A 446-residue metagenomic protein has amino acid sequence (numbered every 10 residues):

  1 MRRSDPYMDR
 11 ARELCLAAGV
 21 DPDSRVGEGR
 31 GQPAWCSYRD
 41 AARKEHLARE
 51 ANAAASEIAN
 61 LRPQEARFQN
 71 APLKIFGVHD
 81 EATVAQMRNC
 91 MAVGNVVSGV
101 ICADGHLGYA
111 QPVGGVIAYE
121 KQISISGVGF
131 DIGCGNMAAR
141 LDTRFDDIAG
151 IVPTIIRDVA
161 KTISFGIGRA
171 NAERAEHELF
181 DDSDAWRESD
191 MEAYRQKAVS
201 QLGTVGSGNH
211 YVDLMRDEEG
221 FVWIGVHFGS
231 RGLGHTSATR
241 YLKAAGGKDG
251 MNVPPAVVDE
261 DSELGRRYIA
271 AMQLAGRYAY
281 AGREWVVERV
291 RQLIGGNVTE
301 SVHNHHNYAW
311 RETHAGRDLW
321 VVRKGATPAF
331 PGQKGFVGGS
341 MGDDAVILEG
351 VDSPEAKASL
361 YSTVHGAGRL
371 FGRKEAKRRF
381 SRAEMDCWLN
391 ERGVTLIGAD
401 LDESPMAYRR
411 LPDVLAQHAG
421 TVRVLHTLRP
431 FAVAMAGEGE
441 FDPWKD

Functional and structural regions predicted by a protein language model:
R2-A55: Amphipathic alpha-helical segments in structured regions that serve as interaction surfaces
D21, G29, V113, L141-F145 (+2 more regions): Residue-level detector of alpha-helical segments with a strong bias toward transmembrane helices and their helix-loop
R30-S37, H177-S183, V433-E440: Amphipathic alpha-helical surface "interface" segments used for docking/oligomerization or membrane association within
S56-A85, G94-V100, Y109-V113, I117 (+3 more regions): Domain-length cofactor-binding catalytic modules of enzymes
I125-A185: A generic, well-ordered mixed alpha/beta core segment in the N-terminal half of proteins
